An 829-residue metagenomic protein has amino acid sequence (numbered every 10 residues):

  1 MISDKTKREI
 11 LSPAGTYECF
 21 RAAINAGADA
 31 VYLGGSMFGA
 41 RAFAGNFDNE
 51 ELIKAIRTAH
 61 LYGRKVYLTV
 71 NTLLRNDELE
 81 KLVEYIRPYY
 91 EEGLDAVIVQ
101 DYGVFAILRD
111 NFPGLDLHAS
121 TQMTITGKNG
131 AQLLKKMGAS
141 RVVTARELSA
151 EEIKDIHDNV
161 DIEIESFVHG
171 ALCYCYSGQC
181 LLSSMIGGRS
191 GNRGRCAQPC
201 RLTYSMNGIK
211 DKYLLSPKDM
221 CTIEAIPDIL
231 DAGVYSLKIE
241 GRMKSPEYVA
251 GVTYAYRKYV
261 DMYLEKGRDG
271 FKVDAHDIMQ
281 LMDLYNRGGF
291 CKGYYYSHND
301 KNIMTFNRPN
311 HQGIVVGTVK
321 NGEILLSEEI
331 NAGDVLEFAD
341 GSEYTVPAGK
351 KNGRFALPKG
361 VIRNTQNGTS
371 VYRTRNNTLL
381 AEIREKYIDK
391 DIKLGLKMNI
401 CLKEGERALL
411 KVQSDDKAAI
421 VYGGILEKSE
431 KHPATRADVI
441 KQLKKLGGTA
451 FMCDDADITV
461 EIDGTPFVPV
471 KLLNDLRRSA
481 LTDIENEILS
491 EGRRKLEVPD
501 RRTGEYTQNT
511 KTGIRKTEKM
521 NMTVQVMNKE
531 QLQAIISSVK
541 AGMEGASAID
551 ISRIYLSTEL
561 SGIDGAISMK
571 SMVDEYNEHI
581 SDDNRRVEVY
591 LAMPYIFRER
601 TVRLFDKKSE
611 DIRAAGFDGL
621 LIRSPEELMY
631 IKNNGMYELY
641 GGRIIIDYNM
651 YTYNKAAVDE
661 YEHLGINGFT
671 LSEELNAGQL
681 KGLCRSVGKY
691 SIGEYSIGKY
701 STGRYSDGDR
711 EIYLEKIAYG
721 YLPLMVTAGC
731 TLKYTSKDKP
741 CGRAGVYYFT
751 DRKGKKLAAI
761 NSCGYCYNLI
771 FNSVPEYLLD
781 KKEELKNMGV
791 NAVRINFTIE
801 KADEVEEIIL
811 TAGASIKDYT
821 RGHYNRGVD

Functional and structural regions predicted by a protein language model:
I2-I125, V143-S236, M243-D829: Active-site pocket-lining/capping segments in soluble small-molecule metabolic enzymes
S140: Long, basic N-terminal domains or extensions that often function in RNA/ssDNA interaction or organelle/cellular
